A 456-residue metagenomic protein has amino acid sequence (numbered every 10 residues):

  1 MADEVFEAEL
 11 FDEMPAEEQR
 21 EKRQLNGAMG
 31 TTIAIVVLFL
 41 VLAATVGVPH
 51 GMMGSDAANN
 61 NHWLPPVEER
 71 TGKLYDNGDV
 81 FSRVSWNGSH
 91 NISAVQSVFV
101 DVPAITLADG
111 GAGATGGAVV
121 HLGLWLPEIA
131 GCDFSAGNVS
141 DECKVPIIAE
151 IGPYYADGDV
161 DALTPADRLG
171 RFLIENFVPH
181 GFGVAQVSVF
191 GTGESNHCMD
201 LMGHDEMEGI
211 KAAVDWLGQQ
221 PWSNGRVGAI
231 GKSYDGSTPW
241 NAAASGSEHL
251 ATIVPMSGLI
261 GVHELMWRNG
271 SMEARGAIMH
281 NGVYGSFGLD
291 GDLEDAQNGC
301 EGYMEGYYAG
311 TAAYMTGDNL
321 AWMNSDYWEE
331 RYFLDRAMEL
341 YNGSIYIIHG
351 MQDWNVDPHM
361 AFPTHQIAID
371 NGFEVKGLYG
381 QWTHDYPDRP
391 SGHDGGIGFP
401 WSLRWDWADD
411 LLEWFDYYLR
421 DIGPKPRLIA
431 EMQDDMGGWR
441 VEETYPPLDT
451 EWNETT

Functional and structural regions predicted by a protein language model:
M1-A58: Secretory targeting signatures
P49, G54-N61, D109-A114, I369-T456: Alpha/beta-hydrolase-fold serine-hydrolase catalytic core, especially in secreted/extracellular enzymes
N61-N87, T115, D167-L173, P179 (+2 more regions): Accessory cap/linker subdomain of secreted extracellular hydrolases
G78-C143: N-terminal cap/lid segment of alpha/beta-hydrolase-fold proteins
G131, A136-G218, P390-G398: Cap/lid segment of the alpha/beta-hydrolase catalytic domain
D205, W216, I230-C300, I369-E413: A catalytic-pocket lid/entrance helix-loop region that shapes and gates access to the active site across common
P221-S233: Alpha/beta-hydrolase fold nucleophile elbow
Y341, I347-H349, D353: Short beta-strand/loop motif that positions the catalytic acidic residue of the alpha/beta-hydrolase fold
